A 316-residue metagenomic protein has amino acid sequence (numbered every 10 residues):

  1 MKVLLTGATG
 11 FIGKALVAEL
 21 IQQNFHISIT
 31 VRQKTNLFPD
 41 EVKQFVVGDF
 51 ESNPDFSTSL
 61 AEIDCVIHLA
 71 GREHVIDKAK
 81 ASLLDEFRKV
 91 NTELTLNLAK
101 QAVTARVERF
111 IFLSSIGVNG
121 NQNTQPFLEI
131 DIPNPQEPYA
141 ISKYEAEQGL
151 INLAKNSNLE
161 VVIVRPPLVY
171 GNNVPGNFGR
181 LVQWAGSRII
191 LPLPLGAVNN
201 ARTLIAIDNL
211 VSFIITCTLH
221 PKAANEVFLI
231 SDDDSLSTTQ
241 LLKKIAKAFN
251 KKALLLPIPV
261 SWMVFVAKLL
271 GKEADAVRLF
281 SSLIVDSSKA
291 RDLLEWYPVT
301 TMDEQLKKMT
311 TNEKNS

Functional and structural regions predicted by a protein language model:
V3-Q23: N-terminal Rossmann NAD(P)H-binding glycine-rich loop of SDR-like oxidoreductase domains
K43, V47-E93, N97, Q101: NAD(P)H-binding glycine-rich loop region in Rossmannoid oxidoreductase-like domains and their noncatalytic homologs
L96-P138, A154: Conserved Rossmann-fold NAD(P)-dependent oxidoreductase catalytic core, especially the SDR/UDP-sugar
N134-V162: Active-site Tyr-X1-5-Lys
G171, P194-A201, F228-S235, A246-N250 (+1 more regions): Glycine-rich Rossmann NAD(P)(H)-binding loop
Q183-I205, N209, F213, C217: A conserved pocket-lining segment of Rossmann-fold NAD(P)-dependent short-chain dehydrogenase/reductase
T216-E273, D303, K307-T310, S316: Mid/C-terminal beta-alpha module of Rossmann-like enzyme folds, strongest in SDR-family dehydrogenases/epimerases
A274-S316: C-terminal amphipathic/interface module of NAD(P)-dependent oxidoreductases and related NAD-binding regulators
